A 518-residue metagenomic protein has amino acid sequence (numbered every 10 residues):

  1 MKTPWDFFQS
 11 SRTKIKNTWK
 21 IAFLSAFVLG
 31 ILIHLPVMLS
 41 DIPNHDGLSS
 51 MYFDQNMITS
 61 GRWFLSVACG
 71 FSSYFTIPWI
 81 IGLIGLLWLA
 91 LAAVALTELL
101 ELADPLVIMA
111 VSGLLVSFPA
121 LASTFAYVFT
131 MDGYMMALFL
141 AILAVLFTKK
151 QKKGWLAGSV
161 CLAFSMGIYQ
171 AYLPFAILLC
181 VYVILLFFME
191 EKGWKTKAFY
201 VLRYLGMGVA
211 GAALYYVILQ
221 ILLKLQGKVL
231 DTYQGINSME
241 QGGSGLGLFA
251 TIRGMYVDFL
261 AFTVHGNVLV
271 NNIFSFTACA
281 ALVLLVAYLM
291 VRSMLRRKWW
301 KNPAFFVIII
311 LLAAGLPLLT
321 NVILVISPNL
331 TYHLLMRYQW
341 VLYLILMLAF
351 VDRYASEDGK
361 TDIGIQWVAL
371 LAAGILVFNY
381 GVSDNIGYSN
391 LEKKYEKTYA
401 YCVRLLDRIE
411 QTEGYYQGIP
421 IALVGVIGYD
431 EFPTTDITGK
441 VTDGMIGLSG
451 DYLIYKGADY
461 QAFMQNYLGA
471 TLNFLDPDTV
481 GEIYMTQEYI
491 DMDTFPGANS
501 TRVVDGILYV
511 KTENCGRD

Functional and structural regions predicted by a protein language model:
K2-T59, W63, C69-L91, L99-S112 (+11 more regions): Intrinsically disordered, polar/acidic, low-complexity terminal segments
V37-I42, S117-Y127, F188, V217-L225 (+3 more regions): Juxtamembrane "helix-exit" motif on the non-cytosolic side of transmembrane helices
I58, R62, G85, L106-K149 (+3 more regions): Membrane-interface micro-motifs in multi-pass membrane enzymes
S112-L115, R297-V325, I375: Transmembrane alpha-helix segments characteristic of polytopic inner-membrane glycan-assembly/cell-envelope
A141-W155, F187-K192: Membrane-interface transmembrane helices that cradle and orient dolichyl/undecaprenyl
G154-A171, F175, V181: Membrane-interface alpha helices of multi-pass inner-membrane proteins
F175-V209: Perimembrane helix-loop-helix junctions
Y256-R292: Alpha-helical transmembrane segments at the extracellular/periplasmic loop-to-helix junctions of multi-pass membrane
